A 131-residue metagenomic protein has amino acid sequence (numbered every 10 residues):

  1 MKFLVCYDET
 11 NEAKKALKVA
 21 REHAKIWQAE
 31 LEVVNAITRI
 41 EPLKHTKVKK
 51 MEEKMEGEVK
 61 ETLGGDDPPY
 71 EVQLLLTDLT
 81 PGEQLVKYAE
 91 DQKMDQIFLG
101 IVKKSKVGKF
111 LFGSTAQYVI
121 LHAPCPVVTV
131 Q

Functional and structural regions predicted by a protein language model:
M1-T46, G64: Small/aliphatic-rich secondary-structure junction motif
L17, K49-K60: Short, surface-exposed alpha-helical segments at coil->helix boundaries
A29-E30, P68, M94, C125: Short glycine/serine/threonine/alanine-rich loop segments
E32-V34, E71-L75, V128: General small-molecule cofactor/ligand-binding pocket signal
G65-I97: Structural beta-alpha unit
E90-Q131: Gly/Ser-rich helix-loop-strand patches that form or flank binding pockets for ribonucleotide-derived cofactors
